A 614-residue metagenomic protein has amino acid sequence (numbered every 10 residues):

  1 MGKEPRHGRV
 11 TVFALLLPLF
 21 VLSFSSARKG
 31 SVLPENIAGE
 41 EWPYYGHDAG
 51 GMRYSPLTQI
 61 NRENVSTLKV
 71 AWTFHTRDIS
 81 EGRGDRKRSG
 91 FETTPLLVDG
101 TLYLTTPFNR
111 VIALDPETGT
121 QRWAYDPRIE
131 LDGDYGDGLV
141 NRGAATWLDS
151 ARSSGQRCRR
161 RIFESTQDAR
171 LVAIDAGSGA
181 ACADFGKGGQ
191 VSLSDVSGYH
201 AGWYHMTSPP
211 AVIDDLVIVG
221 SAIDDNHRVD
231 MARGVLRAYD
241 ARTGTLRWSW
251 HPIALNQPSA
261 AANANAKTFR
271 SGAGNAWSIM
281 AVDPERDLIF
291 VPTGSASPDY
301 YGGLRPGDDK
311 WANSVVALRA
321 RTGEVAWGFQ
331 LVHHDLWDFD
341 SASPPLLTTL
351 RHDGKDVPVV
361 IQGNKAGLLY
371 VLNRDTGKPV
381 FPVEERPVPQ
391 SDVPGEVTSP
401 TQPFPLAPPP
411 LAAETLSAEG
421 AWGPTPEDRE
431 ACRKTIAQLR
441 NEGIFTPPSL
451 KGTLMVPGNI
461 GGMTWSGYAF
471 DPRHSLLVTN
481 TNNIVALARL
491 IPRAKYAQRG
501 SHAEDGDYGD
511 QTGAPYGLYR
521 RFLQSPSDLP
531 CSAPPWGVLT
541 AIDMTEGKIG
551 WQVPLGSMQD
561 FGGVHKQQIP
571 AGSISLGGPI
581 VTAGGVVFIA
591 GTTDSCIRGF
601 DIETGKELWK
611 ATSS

Functional and structural regions predicted by a protein language model:
G2-F13: Bacterial N-terminal signal peptides that target proteins for export
F13-S23: Bacterial N-terminal signal peptides
F24-T58, S399-R429, R433, R499 (+1 more regions): N-terminal pre-domain segments of enzymes
G30-I79, T94-L97, L539-T540: Mature N-terminal segment immediately following signal peptide/propeptide cleavage in secreted/periplasmic
W42-G46, R88-F108, G136-R170, G202-R228 (+12 more regions): Repeat-blade elements of multi-bladed beta-propeller folds
M52-I60, A169-A176, V456-P457, S527-L529 (+1 more regions): Short aromatic-glycine motifs in intrinsically disordered, low-complexity regions
S66-I79, V111-Y135, L148-S153, L171-A201 (+11 more regions): Extracytoplasmic/lumenal domain signature
Q402, A407-A486, R493-K495, V538-A541: Long, low-complexity segments enriched in small/aliphatic residues
